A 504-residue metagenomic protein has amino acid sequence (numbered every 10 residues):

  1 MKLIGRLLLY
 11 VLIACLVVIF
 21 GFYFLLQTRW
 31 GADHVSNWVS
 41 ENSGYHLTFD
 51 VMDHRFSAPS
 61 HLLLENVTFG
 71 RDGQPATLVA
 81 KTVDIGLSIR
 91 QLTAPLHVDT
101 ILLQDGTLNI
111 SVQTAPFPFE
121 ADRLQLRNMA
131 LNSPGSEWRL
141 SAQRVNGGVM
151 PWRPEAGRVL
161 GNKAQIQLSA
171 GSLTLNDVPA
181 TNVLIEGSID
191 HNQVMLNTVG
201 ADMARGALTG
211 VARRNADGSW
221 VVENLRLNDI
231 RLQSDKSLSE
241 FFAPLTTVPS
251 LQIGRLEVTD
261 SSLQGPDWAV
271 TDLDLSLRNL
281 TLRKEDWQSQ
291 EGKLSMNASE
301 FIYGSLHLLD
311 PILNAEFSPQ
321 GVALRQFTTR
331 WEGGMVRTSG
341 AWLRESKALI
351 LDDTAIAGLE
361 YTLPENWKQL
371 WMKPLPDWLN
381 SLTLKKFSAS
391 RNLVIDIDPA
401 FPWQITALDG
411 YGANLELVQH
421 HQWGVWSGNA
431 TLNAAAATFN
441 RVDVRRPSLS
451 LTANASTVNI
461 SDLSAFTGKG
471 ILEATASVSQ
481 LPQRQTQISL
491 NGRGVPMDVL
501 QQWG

Functional and structural regions predicted by a protein language model:
M1-C15: N-terminal Sec-pathway targeting helices
I19-A115, R153, L173-T181, G206-L208 (+5 more regions): Terminal hydrophobic membrane-targeting helix
H61, N66-T68, R123-A130, L160-M203 (+3 more regions): Small-residue helix/turn framework positions
T77, P118, G200, P402-I405 (+1 more regions): Replace "Gram-negative outer membrane beta-barrel proteins" with "bacterial and organellar outer membrane beta-barrel
I85, I110, L140, R144-M150 (+8 more regions): Broad, structure-driven detector of short, well-ordered beta-strand segments within folded domains
T107-N146: Non-cytosolic head/periplasmic domains of membrane-anchored proteins
N132-V145, Q264-L282, D396-L417: Short, solvent-exposed loop/hinge segments that bridge or flank secondary-structure elements
Q143-L168, S276-N297, Y411-T431: N-terminal glycine/threonine-rich, aromatic-flanked beta-hairpin/loop signature
